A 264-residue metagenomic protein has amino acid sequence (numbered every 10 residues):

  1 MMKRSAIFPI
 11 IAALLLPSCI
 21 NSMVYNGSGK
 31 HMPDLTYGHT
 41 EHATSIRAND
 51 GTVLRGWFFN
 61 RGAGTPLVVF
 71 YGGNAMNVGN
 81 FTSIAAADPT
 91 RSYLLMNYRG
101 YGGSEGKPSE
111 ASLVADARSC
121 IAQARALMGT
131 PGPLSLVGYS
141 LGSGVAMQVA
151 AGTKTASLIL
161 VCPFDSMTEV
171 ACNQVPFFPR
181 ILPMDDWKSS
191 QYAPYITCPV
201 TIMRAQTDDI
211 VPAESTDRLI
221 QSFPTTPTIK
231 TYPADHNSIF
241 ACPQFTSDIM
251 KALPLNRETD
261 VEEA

Functional and structural regions predicted by a protein language model:
I11-S45: An N-terminal hydrophobic leader/cap segment in hydrolases
N49, V53-Q123: Membrane-embedded segments
G138-G142, A146: Gly/Ala-rich beta-loop-alpha elbow adjacent to hydrolase catalytic centers
I159-E169, S189, A234: Active-site nucleophile loop of the alpha/beta-hydrolase fold
S189, C198, P212-Q221: Short alpha-helix in the alpha/beta-hydrolase fold that links the catalytic acid
Y195-T197, I202-D208: Short beta-strand/loop motif that positions the catalytic acidic residue of the alpha/beta-hydrolase fold
T207-V211, H236-S238: Acidic catalytic loop of the alpha/beta-hydrolase fold
D235-F245: Catalytic histidine-centered segment of alpha/beta-hydrolase-like enzymes
